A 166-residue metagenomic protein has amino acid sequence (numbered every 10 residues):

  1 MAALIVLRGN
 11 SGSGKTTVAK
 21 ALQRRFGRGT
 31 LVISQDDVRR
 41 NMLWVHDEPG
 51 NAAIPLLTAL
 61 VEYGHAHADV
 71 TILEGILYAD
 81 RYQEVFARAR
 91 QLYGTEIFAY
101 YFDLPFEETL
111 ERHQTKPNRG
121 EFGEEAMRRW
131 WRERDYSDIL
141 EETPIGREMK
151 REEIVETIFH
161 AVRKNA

Functional and structural regions predicted by a protein language model:
L7: Hydrophobic anchor at the beta1->P-loop junction of P-loop NTPases
N10: P-loop (Walker A) phosphate-binding loop of NTP-binding proteins
S13: ATP-binding Walker
T16: Walker A/P-loop
K20-A66: Conserved substrate/cofactor phosphate-moiety recognition/catalytic segment in nucleotide-dependent phosphotransferases
A52-G94: Glycine-rich phosphate-binding loop used to anchor ATP phosphates in small-molecule kinases, encompassing both
Y93-R112: Conserved phosphate-donor/acceptor-positioning beta-strand/loop module used by diverse small-molecule
T115-T157: Small-molecule kinase domains that catalyze NTP-dependent phosphoryl transfer to phosphate-bearing small molecules
